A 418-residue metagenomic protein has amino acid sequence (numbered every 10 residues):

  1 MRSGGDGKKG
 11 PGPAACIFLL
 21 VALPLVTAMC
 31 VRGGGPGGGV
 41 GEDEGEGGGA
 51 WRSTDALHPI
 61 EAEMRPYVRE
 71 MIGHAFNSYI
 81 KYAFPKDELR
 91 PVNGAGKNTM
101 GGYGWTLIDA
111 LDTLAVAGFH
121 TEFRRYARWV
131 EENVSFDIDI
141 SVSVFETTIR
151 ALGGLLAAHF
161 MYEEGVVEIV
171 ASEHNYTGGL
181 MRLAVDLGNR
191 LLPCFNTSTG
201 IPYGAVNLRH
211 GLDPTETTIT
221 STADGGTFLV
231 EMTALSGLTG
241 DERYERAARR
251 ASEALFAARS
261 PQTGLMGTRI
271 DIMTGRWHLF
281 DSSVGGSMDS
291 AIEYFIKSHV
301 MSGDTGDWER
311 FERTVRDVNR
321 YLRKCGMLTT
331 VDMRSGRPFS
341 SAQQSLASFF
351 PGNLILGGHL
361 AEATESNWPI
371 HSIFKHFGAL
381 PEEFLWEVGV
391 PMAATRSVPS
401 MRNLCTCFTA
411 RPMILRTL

Functional and structural regions predicted by a protein language model:
R2, D6-K8, V26-L418: Glycan-recognition and catalytic cores of secretory/periplasmic carbohydrate-active enzymes
G7-A15: Bacterial N-terminal signal peptides that target proteins for export
A14-M29: Cleavable N-terminal signal peptides of Sec/SRP-targeted secreted and luminal proteins
